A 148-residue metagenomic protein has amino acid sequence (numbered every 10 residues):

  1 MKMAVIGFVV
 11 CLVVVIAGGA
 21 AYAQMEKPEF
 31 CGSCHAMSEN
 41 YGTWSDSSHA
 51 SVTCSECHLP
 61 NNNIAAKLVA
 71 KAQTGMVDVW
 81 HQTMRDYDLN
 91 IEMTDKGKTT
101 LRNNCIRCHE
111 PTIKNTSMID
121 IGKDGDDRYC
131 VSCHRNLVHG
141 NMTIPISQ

Functional and structural regions predicted by a protein language model:
M1-Q148: Short sequence/structural segments immediately N-terminal
